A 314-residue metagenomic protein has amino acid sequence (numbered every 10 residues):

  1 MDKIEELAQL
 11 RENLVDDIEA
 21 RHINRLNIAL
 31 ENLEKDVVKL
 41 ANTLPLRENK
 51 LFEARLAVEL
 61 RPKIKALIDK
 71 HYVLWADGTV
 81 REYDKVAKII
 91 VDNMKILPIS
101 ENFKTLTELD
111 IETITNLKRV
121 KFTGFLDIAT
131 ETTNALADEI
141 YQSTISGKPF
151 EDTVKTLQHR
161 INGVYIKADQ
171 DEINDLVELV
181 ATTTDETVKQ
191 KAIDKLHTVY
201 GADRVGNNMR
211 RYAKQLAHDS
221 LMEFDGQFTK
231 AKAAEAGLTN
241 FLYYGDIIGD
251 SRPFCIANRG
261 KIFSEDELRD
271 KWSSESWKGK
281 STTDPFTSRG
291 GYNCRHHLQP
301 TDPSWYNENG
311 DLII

Functional and structural regions predicted by a protein language model:
M1-D203, T301-I314: N-terminal leader/targeting and assembly helices and adjacent pre-domain segments
K191, R204-I314: Acidic, glycine-rich two-metal-ion catalytic cores of nucleic acid-processing enzymes
